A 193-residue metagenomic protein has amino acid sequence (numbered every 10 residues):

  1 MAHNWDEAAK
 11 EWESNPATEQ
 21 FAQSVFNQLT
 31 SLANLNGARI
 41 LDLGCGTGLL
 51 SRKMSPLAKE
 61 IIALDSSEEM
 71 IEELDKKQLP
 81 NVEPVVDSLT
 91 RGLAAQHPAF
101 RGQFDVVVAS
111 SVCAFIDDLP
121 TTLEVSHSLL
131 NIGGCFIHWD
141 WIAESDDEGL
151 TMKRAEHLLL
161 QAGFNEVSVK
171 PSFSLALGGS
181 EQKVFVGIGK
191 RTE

Functional and structural regions predicted by a protein language model:
M1-L35, E73, R91-L93, E144: Conserved class I S-adenosyl-L-methionine
L41, G46-A95: Class I SAM-dependent methyltransferase SAM/SAH-binding core
A95-V107: A short acidic, Gly/Pro-enriched loop at the edge of an enzyme's catalytic core that lines a small-molecule cofactor
D105-L119: A short SAM/SAH-binding and catalytic strip from SAM-dependent methyltransferases
P120-I132: A short glycine-rich, Lys/Arg-flanked "PGG" loop and its adjoining helix->strand segment in the class I
G134-W141: Conserved beta-strand signature within the Rossmann-like core of class I S-adenosyl-L-methionine
E148-G163: Short alpha-helix
A176-E193: Core SAM-dependent methyltransferase catalytic element
